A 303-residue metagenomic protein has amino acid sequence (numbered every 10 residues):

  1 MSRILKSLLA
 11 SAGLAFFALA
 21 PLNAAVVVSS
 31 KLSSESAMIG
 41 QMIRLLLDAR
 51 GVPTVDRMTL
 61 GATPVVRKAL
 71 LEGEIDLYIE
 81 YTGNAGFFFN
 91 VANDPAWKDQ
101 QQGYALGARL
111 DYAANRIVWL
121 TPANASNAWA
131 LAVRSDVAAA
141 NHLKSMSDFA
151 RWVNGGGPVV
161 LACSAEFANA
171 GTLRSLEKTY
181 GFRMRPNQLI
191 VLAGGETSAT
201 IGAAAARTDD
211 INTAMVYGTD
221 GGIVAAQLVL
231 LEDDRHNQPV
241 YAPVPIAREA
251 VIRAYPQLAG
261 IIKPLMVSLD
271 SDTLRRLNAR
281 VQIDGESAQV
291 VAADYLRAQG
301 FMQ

Functional and structural regions predicted by a protein language model:
A25-I43, M58-A62, E166-A168: Extracytoplasmic "Venus flytrap"
S34-P53, R174-T179: Short, polar/charged alpha-helical segment
E35, F167-T179, P256-Q303: An extracytoplasmic/periplasmic, membrane-proximal ligand-sensing/linker region
T59-A62, G73-G86, G103-Y104, D209-G221 (+2 more regions): Beta->alpha turn/N-cap motifs
F89-L120, R183, T208-I211, G221-R235: Ligand-binding "clamshell"
Q101-L161, V267-S271: A conserved helix-loop-strand patch within extracytoplasmic ligand-binding domains of the periplasmic binding
W129-A139, Y241-Y255: A bilobed periplasmic-binding-protein/Venus flytrap-type ligand-binding module shared by bacterial periplasmic
G155-D233: Ligand-binding pocket segment of bilobal, Venus flytrap-like solute-binding proteins
